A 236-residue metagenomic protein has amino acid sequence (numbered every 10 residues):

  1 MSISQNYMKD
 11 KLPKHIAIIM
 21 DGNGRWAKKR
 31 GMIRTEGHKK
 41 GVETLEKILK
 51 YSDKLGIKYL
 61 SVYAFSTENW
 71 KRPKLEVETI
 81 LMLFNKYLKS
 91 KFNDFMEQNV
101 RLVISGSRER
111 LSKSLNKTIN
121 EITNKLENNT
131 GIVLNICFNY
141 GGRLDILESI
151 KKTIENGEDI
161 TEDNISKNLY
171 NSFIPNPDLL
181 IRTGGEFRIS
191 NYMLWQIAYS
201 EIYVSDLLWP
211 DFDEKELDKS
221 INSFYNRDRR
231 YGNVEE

Functional and structural regions predicted by a protein language model:
M1-E236: Flexible, compositionally biased loop and terminal segments
